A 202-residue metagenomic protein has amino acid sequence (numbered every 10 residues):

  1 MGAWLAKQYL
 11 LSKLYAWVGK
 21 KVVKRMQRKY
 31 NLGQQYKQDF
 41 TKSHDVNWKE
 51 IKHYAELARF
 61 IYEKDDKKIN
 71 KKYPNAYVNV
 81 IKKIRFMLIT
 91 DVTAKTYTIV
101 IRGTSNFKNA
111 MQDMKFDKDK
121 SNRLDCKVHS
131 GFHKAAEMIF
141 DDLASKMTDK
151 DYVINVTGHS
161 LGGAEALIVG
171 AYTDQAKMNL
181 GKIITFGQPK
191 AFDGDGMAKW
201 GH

Functional and structural regions predicted by a protein language model:
G2-T157, L161-H202: Non-catalytic, mobile gating and regulatory segments of ester bond hydrolases
